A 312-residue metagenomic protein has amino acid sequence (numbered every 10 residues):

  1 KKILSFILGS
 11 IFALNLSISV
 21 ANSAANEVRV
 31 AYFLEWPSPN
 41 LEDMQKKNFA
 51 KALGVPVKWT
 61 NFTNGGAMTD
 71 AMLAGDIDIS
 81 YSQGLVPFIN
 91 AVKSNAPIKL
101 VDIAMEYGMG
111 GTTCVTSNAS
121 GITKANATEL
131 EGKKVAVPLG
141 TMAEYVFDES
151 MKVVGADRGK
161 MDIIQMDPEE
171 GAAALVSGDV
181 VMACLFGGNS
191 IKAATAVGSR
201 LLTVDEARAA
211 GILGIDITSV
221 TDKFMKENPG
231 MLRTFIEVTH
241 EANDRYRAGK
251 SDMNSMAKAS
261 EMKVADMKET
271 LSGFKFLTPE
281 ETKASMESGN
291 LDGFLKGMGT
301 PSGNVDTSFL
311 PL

Functional and structural regions predicted by a protein language model:
K1-I7: Bacterial N-terminal signal peptides that target proteins for export
A13-A21: C-terminal segment of classical bacterial N-terminal signal peptides
N26-V154, D162-Q165, V181-G187, L201 (+1 more regions): Short, glycine-/small- and polar/acidic-enriched structural segments that line small-molecule recognition paths
Q45, N64, M68, P87 (+10 more regions): Stable alpha-helical elements in mature extracytoplasmic
L53, D76, Y81-G84, V92 (+10 more regions): Sec/Tat-exported extracytoplasmic proteins
I163-I164, E169-A257: Pocket-lining segment of extracytoplasmic ligand-binding domains
K226-T300: Secondary-structure end/capping motifs
T300-L312: Hinge/cleft segment of the Venus flytrap/periplasmic-binding protein
